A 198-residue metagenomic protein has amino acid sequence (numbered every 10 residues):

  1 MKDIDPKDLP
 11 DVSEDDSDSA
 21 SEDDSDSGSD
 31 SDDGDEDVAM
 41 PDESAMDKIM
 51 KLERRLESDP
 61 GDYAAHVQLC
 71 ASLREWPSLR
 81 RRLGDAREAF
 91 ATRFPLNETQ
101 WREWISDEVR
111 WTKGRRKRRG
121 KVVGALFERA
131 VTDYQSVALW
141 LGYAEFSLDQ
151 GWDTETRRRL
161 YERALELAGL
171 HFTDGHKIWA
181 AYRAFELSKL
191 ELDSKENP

Functional and structural regions predicted by a protein language model:
M1-P198: Alpha-helical solenoid scaffolds in eukaryotic macromolecular assemblies
